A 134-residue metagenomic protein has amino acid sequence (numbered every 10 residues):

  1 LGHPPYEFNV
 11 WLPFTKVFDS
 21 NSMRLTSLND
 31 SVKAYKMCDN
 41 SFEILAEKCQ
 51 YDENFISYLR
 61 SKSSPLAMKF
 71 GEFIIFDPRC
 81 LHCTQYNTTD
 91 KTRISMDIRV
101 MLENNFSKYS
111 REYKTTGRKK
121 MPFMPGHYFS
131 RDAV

Functional and structural regions predicted by a protein language model:
L1, S61, Y86: Short, charged/polar micro-motifs that form catalytic or ligand-binding hotspots
L1-F8, M68, T89-K91: A short beta-loop-beta micro-motif enriched in histidine and acidic residues
G2-D19, I98-M101: Short, conserved beta-strand element in jelly-roll/cupin
Y6-F8, A34-D39, C49-Q50, R99-L102 (+1 more regions): Glycine-rich loops and low-complexity Gly/Arg-rich segments that provide flexible linkers or classic glycine-based
N9-P13, P65, F73-I75, S95-D97: Conserved hydrophobic/aromatic beta-strand scaffold that supports enzyme active sites
P13, Y58, Y86-T88: Generic marker of residues within folded, mature protein domains
F18-L81: Double-stranded beta-helix
L81, Q85-V134: Non-heme Fe(II)/2-oxoglutarate
